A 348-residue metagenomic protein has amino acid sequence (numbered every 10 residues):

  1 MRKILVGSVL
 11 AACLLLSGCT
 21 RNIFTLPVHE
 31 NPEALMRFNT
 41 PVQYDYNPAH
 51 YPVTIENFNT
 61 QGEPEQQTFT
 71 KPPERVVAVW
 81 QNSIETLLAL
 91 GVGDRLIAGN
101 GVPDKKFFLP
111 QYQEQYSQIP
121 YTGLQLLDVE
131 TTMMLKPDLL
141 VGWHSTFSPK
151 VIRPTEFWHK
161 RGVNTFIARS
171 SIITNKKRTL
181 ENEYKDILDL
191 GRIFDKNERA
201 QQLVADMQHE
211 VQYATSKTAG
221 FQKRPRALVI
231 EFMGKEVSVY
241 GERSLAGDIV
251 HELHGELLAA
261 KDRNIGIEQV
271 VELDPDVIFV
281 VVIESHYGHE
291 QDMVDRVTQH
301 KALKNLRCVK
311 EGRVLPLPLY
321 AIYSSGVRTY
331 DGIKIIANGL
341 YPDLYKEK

Functional and structural regions predicted by a protein language model:
K3-L5, C19-E85, I193-L228, G339 (+1 more regions): Bacterial Sec-exported substrate-binding components of ABC uptake systems
L5-A12: Sec-dependent N-terminal signal peptides
T70-P73, W80-E85, V129, M133 (+12 more regions): Extracytoplasmic/secreted envelope proteins and their assembly/folding machinery, especially bacterial periplasmic
V77-L135, L139, H144-S145, L258: A short, structured surface patch at a secondary-structure boundary
V102-K105, V239-N264: Alpha-helical, coiled-coil/dimerization segments enriched in small aliphatic residues
K105-F108, H144-R153, V163-D189, Q222-L245 (+1 more regions): Extracytoplasmic ligand-binding site segments that recognize negatively charged/polar headgroups
K177-R192, Q201, V280-K348: Structured C-terminal subdomain patch of bacterial secreted/periplasmic proteins
